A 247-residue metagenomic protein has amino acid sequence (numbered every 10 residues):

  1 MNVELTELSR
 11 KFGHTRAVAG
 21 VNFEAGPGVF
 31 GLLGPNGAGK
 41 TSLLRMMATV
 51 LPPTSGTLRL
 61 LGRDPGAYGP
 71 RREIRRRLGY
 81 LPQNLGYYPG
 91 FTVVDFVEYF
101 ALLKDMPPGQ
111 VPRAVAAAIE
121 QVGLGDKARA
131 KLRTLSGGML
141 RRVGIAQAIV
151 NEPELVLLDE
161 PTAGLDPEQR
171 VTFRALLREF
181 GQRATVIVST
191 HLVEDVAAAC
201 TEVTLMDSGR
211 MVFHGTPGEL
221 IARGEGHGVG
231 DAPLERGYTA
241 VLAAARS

Functional and structural regions predicted by a protein language model:
A48: Helix-to-loop junction immediately C-terminal to a conserved catalytic motif
G56-I74: Conserved ABC transporter NBD signature motif
E98, L102, G109-K127: Conserved ABC ATPase "signature" region
K131-G138: Conserved ABC ATPase signature
V150-E154: A short, proline-enriched helix->beta-strand linker immediately N-terminal to the Walker B motif in ABC-type P-loop
V156-E160: Catalytic Walker B motif of ABC-type/P-loop ATPase nucleotide-binding domains
